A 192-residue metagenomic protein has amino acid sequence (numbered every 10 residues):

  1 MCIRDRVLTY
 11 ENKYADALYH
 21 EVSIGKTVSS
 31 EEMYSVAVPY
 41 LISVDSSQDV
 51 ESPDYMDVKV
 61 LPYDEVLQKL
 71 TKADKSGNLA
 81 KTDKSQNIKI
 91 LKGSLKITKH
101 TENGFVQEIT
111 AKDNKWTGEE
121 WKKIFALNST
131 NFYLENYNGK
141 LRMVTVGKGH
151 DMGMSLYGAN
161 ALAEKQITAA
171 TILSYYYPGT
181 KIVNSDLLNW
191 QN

Functional and structural regions predicted by a protein language model:
R4-N192: Conserved, single-site charged/polar hotspot
